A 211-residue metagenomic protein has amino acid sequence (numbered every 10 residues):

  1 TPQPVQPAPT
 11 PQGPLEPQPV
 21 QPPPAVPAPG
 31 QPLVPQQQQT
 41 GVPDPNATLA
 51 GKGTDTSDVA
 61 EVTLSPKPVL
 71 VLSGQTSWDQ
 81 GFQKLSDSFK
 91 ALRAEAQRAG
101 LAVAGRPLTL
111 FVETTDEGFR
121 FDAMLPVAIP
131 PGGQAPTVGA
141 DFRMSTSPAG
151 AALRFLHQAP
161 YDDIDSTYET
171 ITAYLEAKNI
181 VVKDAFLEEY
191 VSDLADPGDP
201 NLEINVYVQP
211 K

Functional and structural regions predicted by a protein language model:
T1-K211: A solvent-exposed interaction/effector surface
